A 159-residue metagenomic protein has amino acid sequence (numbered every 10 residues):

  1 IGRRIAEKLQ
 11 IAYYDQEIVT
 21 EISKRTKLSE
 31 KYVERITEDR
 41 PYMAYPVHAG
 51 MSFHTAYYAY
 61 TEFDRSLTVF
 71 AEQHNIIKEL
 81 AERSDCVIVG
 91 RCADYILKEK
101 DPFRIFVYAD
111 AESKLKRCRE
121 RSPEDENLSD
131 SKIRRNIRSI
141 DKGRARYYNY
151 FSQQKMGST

Functional and structural regions predicted by a protein language model:
I1-A6: Glycine-rich phosphate-binding P-loop
Q10-K24: Short beta-strand-centered segment that lines the nucleotide-binding/catalytic pocket of NTP-utilizing
I18-V19, R91-C92, A109: Short, ordered loop/turn segments at secondary-structure junctions
S23-D85: ATP-dependent small-molecule kinase phosphotransfer cores that center on conserved nucleotide phosphate-binding segments
M43-H48, E126-T159: Small-molecule kinase domains that catalyze NTP-dependent phosphoryl transfer to phosphate-bearing small molecules
H74, V89-C92, N149: Glycine-rich, charged/polar anion/phosphate-binding loops that engage phosphate groups from diverse ligands
L80-C86, G90-I105, R117: RNA pseudouridine synthases
E99-R119, L128-I137: Conserved phosphate-donor/acceptor-positioning beta-strand/loop module used by diverse small-molecule
